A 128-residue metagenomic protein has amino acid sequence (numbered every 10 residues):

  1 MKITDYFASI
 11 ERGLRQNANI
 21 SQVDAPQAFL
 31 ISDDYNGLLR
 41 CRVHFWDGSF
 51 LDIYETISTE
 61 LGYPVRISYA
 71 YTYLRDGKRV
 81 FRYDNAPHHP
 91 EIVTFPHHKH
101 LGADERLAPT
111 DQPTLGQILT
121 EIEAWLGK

Functional and structural regions predicted by a protein language model:
M1-T59, P64: Negatively charged, low-complexity tracts enriched in Asp/Glu with abundant Ser/Thr
Y35-L39, K78, P96, A108: Short alpha-helical interface elements
H44, H88-H89, H97-H100: Histidine (H) residue identity feature
G48, G77-K78, E105: Detector for glycine-centered tight turns/loop "hinges" at secondary-structure junctions
I57-T59, Y83-V93: Short, solvent-exposed aromatic-acidic interface loops
P64-H88: Mid-chain, well-packed structural core segment of small domains
R66-Y73, P96-P113: Short, surface-exposed secondary-structure junctions/capping segments
D104-K128: Well-ordered alpha/beta subsegment
